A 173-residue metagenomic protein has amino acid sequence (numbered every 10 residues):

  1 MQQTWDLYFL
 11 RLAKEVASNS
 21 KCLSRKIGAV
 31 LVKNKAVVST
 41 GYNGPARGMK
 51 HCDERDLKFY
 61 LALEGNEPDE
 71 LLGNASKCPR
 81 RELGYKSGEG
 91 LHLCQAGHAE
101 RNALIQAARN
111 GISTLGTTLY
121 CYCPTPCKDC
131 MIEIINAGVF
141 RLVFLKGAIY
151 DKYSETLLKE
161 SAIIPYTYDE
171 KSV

Functional and structural regions predicted by a protein language model:
M1-V173: Zinc-dependent deaminase catalytic domain
